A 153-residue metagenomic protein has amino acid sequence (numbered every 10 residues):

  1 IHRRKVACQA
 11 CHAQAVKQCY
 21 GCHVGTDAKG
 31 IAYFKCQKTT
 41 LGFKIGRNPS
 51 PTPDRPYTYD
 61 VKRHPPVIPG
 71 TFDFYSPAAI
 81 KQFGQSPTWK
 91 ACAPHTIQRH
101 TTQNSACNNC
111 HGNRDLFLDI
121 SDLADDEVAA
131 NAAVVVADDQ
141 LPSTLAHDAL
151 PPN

Functional and structural regions predicted by a protein language model:
I1-N153: C-type cytochrome heme-c attachment and multiheme electron-transfer modules
